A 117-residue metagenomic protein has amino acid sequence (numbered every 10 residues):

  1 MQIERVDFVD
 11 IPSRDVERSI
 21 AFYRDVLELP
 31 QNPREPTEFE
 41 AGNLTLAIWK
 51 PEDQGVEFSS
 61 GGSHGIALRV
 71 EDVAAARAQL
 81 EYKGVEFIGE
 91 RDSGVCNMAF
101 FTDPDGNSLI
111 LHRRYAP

Functional and structural regions predicted by a protein language model:
M1-Q2, R77, E81-P117: Vicinal oxygen chelate
M1-R18, H64-I66, Y115-P117: N-terminal beta-strand motif that seeds the catalytic metal site of vicinal oxygen chelate
D15-P30: Amphipathic alpha-helical segments
D15-V16, E71-V73: Helix N-cap motif at beta-to-alpha junctions
F22, A74-Q79: Short amphipathic alpha-helices within nucleic acid-binding modules
E28-R34, E86-E90: Short secondary-structure junctions
P30-G61, S108-R114: Conserved short beta-strand elements that form part of the metal-binding/catalytic scaffold of enzyme active sites
E38, A67, M98-F100: Short hydrophobic/aromatic beta-strand element in the GNAT-like acyltransferase core that lines or flanks the acyl-donor
